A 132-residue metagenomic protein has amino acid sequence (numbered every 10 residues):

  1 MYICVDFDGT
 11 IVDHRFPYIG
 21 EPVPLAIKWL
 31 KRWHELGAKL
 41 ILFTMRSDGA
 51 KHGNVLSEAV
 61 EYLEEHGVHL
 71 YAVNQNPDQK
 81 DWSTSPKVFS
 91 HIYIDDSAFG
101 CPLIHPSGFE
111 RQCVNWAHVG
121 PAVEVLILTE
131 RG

Functional and structural regions predicted by a protein language model:
M1-Q79: Alpha-helical substrate-recognition element adjacent to the catalytic core
K51-G132: C-terminal cap/substrate-recognition subdomain and adjoining C-terminal extension of metal-dependent phosphatase-like
